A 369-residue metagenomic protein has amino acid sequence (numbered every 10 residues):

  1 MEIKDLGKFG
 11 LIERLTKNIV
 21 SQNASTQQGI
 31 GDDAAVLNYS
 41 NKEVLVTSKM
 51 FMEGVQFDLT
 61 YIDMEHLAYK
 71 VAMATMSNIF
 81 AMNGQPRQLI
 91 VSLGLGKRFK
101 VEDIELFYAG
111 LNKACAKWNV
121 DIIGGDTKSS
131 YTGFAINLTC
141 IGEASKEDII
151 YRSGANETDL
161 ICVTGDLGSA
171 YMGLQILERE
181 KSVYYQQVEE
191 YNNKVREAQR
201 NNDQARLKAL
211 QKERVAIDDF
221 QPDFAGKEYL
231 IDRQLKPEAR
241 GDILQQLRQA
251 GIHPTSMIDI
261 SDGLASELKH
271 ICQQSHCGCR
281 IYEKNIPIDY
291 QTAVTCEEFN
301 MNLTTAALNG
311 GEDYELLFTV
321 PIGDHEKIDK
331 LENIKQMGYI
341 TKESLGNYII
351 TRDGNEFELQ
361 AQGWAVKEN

Functional and structural regions predicted by a protein language model:
M1-D63, M82, V91, N369: Extreme N-terminal cap/leader segments of soluble proteins
M1-V20, R98-D121, S129-I136, V195 (+2 more regions): Glycine-/charge-enriched secondary-structure boundary and capping motifs
Q28, L59-A74, R98-A109, E147: Glycine-rich anion/phosphate-binding loops
G29, L45-S48, D121-G125, C140 (+3 more regions): General beta-strand structural signal in soluble alpha/beta enzymes
N41, F51, R87-E180, Y339: Glycine-rich anion-binding loops of enzyme active sites
M64-Q88, F107-K117, Q246, S266-I271: Small-aliphatic-rich amphipathic alpha-helix that forms the alpha element of a beta-alpha
K146-L235: Phosphate/diphosphate-binding glycine-rich loops and adjacent basic-rich segments that engage nucleotide
K208-K269: Polyanion-binding loop/helix "lid" in catalytic or ligand-binding cores
